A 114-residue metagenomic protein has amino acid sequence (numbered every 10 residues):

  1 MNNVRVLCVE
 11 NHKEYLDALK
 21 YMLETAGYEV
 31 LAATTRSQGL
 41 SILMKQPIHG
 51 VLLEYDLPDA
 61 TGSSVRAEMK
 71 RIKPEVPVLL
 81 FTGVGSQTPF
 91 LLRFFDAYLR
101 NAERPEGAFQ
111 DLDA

Functional and structural regions predicted by a protein language model:
E10: Conserved acidic carboxylate
K13-L31: Two-component/phosphorelay signaling modules centered on CheY-like receiver
A32-G50: Acidic, metal-coordinating helix/loop segments flanking the phosphotransfer/catalytic sites of two-component signaling
T35, T61-S64: Acidic catalytic/metal-coordinating carboxylates
S41, S63-P74: Short amphipathic alpha-helix used as the core "switch/output" element in two-component signaling
E54-D56: Active-site residues of response regulator receiver
E103-A114: C-terminal output helix
